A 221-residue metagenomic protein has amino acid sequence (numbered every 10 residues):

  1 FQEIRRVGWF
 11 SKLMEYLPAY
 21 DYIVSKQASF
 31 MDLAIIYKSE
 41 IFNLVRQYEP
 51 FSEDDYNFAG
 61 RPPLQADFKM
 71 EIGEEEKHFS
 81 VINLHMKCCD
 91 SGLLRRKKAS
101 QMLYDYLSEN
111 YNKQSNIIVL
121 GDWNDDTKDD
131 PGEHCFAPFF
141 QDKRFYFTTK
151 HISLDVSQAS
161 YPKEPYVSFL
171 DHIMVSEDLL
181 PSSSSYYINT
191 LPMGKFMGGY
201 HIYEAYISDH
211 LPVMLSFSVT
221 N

Functional and structural regions predicted by a protein language model:
F1-E3, Y20-Q27, N112-L120, H151: Surface-exposed patches in mature extracellular/periplasmic domains of secreted proteins
F1-R5, V24-A28, D54-F58, S91-A99 (+2 more regions): Extracytoplasmic/periplasmic, Sec-exported soluble proteins
E3-S80: Structured beta-strand-rich core segments of catalytic domains in phosphoester-bond hydrolases
I4-R5, H85-K87, W123-D126, S153: Catalytic metal-binding/acid-base residues of hydrolase active sites
R6-W9, L13, D32, R96-A99 (+4 more regions): Stable alpha-helical elements in mature extracytoplasmic
V7-K12, M31-D32, V45, D90-L94 (+2 more regions): Extracytoplasmic/secreted cell-surface and envelope-processing proteins
L93-Q114: A long, amphipathic alpha-helix that forms part of the scaffold/cap immediately adjacent to metal-dependent active
S108-I118, D125-N221: Metal-dependent phosphoester-hydrolase catalytic domains
